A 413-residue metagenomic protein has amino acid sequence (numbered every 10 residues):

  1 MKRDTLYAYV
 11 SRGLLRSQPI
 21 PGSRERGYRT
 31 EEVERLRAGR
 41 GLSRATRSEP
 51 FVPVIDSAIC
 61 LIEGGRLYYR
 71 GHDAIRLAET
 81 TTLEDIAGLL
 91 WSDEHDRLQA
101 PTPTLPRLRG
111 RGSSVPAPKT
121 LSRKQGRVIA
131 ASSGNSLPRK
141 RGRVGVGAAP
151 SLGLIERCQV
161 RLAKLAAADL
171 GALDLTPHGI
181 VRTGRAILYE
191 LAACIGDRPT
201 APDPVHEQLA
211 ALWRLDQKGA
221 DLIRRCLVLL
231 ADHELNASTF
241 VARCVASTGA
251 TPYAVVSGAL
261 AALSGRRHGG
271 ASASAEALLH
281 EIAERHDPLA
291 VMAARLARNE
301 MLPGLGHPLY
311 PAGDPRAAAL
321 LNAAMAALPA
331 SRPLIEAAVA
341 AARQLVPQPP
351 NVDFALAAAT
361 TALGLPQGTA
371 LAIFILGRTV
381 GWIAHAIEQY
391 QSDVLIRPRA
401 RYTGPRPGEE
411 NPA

Functional and structural regions predicted by a protein language model:
D4-Q99, V146-A413: Hydrophobic alpha-helical bundle cores within soluble ligand-binding/oligomerization subdomains
R35-L36, G112-S113, V128: Short loop/beta submotifs within extracellular cysteine-rich repeat domains
D93, L98-L105, P116-K119: Long, compositionally biased low-complexity repeat segments characteristic of intrinsically disordered regions
A100, V115-A117, V128-A131, V144-A149: Acidic, Ala/Val/Gly-enriched low-complexity intrinsically disordered segments
P106-R107, S122-R123, P138-R139: Long tandem-repeat architecture
R109-G112, G126, R141-R143: Glycine-biased, low-complexity coil/linker segments
